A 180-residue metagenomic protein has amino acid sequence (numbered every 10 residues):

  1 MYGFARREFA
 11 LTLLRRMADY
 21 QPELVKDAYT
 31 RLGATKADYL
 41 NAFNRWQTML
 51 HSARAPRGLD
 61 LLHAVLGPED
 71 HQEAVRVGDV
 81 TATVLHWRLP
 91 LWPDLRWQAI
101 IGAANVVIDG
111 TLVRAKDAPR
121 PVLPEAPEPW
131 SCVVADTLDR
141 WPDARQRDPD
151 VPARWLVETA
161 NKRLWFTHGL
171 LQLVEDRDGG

Functional and structural regions predicted by a protein language model:
M1-A160, T167-G180: Short helix/turn-capping signatures at newly exposed starts of structured segments
